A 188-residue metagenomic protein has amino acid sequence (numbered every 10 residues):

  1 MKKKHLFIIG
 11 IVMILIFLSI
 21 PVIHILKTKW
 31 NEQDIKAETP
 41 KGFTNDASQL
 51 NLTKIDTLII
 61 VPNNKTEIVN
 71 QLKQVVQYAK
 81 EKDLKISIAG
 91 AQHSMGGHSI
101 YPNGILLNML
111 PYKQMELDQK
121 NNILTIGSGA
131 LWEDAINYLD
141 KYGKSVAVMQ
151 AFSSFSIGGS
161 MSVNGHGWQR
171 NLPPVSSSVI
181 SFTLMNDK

Functional and structural regions predicted by a protein language model:
M1-F17: N-terminal Sec-pathway targeting helices
K2-F7, K27-D34, T183: Fe(II)/2-oxoglutarate
L15-Q33: Membrane-interface motif at the C-terminal end of an N-terminal transmembrane signal
N31-K41, I105, M109, A147: Polybasic, low-complexity association/targeting segments
I35-N64, I123-T125, L172-P173, S181 (+1 more regions): Active-site-proximal helix-loop elements at catalytic-domain edges
A47-L52, I68, L110-Q114, F155-G159: Short amphipathic alpha-helical segments, especially helix-boundary/capping motifs
L58-Q150, N164-Q169: Glycine-rich N-terminal segment of FAD-binding domains in flavoprotein oxidoreductases, spanning the beta-loop-helix
V146-K188: A gly/ser-rich beta-alpha-beta helix-loop segment of oxidoreductase catalytic cores
